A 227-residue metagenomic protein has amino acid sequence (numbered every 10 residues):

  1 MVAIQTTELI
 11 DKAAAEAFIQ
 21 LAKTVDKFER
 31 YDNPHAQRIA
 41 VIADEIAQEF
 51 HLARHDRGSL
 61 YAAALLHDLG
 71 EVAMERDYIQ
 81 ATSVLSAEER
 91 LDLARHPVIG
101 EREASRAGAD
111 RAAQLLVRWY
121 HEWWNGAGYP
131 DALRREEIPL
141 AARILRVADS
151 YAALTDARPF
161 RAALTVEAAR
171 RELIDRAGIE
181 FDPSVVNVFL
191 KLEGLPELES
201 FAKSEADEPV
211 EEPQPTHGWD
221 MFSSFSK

Functional and structural regions predicted by a protein language model:
V2-K227: Histidine- and acidic-residue-rich, metal-dependent catalytic cores
